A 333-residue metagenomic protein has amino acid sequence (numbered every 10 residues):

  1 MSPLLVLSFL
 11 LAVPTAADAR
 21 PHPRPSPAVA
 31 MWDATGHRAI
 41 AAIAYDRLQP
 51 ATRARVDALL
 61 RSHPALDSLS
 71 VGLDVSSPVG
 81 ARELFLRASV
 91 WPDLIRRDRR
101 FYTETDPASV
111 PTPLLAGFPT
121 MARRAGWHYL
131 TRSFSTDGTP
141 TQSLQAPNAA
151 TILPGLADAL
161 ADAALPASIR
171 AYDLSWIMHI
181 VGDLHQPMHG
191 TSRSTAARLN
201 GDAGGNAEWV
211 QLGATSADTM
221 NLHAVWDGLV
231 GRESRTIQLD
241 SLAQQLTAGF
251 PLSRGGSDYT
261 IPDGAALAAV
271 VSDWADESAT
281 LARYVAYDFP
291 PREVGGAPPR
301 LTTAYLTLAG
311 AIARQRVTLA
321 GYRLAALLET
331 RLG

Functional and structural regions predicted by a protein language model:
S2-P14: Bacterial N-terminal signal peptides
R20-I180, P187, S192-G333: N-terminal, motif-rich segments that launch catalysis or mediate targeting to/interaction with membranes, typified by
